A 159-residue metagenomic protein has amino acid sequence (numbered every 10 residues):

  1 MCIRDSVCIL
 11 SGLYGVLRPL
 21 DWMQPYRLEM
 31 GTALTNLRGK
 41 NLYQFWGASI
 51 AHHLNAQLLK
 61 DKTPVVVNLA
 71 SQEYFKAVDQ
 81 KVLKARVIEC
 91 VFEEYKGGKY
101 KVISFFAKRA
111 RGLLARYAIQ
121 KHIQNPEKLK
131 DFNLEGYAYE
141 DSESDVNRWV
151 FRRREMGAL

Functional and structural regions predicted by a protein language model:
M1-I3: Short, small-residue-biased leader/transition segments that mark boundaries at the very start of proteins
S11-T35: A short mid-domain helix/strand-loop element embedded in enzyme catalytic domains that forms or borders the active-site
G12, H52, R116-Y117: Residue-level signal for well-ordered alpha-helical scaffold segments within enzymatic catalytic domains
Y14-L20, Q57-D61, K121, N125: Short secondary-structure junctions and interdomain/linker hinges
T32-N41, G136-E140: Short, mixed-charge aromatic SLiMs
L37-Q72, K76-Q80: Extended, solvent-exposed, turn-rich assembly/linker loops in the middle of proteins
K62-L159: Long, solvent-exposed, polar/charged low-complexity segments
